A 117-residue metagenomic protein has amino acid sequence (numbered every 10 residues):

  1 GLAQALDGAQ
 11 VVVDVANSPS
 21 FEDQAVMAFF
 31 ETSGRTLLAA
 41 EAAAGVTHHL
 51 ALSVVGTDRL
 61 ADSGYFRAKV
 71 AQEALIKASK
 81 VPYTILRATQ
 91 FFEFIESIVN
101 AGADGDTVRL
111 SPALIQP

Functional and structural regions predicted by a protein language model:
G1-A44, V55-A61: NAD(P)H-binding glycine-rich loop region in Rossmannoid oxidoreductase-like domains and their noncatalytic homologs
S20, A42-T47, D58-P117: Oxidoreductase cofactor-interface core, primarily capturing Rossmann-like NAD(P)-dependent enzymes
